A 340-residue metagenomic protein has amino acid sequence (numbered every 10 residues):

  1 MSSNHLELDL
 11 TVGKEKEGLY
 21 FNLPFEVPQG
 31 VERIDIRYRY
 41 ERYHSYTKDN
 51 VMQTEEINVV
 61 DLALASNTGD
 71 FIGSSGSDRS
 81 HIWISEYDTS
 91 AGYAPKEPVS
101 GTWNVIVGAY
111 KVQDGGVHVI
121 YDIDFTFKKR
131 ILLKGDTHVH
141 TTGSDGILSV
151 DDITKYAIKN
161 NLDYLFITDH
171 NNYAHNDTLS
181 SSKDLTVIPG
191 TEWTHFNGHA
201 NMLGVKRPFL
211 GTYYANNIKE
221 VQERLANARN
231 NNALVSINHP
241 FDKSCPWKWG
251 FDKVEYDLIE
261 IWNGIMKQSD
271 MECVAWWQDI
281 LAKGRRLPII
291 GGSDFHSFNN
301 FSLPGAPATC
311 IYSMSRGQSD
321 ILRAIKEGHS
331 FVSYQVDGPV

Functional and structural regions predicted by a protein language model:
M1-D49, D122-I131: Solvent-exposed, flexible loop/coil segments flanking beta-strands in beta-rich domains
S3-E15, Y40-S90: Surface-exposed beta-strand/loop patches in noncatalytic accessory domains and peripheral targeting/linker segments
V31-Y38, A94-G116: Noncatalytic modules at the cell exterior or secretory-pathway interfaces, chiefly beta-strand-rich lectin/adhesion
V105, H138, D169, V187 (+5 more regions): Divalent metal-coordination and catalytic microenvironments
D122-F127, F196-G211, S244-V340: Charged catalytic cores and adjacent phosphate/nucleic-acid-binding surfaces used for phosphate/nucleic-acid chemistry
T126-N197, Q268: An N-terminally biased module of ancient metal coordination in phosphate/nucleic-acid-related enzymes
N160-Y164, K183-T186, R229-S236, V254-L258 (+1 more regions): Loop/turn elements at helix/coil->beta-strand transitions in domains of secreted/extracellular proteins
A200-N232: Binuclear metal-dependent hydrolase catalytic cores centered on His/Asp/Glu-rich metal-binding motifs
